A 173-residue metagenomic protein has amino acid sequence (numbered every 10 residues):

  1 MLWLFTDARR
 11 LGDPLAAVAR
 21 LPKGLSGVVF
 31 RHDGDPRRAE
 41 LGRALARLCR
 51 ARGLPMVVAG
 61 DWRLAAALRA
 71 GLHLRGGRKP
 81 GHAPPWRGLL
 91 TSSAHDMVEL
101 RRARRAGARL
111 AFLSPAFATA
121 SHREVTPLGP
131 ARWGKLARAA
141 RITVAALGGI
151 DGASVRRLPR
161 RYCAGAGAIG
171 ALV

Functional and structural regions predicted by a protein language model:
M1-A16: N-terminal amphipathic alpha-helix/helix-capping segment at the start of soluble metabolic enzymes
M1-L2, G42-V58, A83-T91, H95 (+1 more regions): Short beta-strand/loop segments at the ligand-binding rim of alpha/beta enzyme cores
L4, L74-P84, L110-E124, G149-V173: Glycine-rich phosphate-binding active-site loops on the catalytic face of alpha/beta enzymes
A16-S26: A short, Lys/Arg-enriched amphipathic alpha-helix followed by its capping loop at the start of a domain
A17, M56-G71, H95-G107, W133-A146 (+1 more regions): Catalytic cores of alpha/beta
G27-P85: N-terminal active-site wall of soluble small-molecule enzyme domains
G42-R43, V125-W133: Charged helix-capping and loop-helix junction motifs
L89-L90, E99-A120: Histidine/lysine/aspartate-rich catalytic loop segments that bind and position anionic ligands
